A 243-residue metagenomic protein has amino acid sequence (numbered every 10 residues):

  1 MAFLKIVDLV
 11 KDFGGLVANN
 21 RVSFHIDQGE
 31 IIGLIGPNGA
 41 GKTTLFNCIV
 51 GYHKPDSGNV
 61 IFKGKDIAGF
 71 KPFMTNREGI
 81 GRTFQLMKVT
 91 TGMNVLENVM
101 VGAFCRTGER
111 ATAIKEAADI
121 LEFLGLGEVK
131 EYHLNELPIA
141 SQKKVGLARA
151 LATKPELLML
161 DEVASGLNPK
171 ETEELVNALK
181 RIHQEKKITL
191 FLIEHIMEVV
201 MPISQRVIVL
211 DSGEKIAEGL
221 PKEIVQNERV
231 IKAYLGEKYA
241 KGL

Functional and structural regions predicted by a protein language model:
A2-L243: Glycine-rich phosphate-binding loops of nucleotide-dependent enzymes
